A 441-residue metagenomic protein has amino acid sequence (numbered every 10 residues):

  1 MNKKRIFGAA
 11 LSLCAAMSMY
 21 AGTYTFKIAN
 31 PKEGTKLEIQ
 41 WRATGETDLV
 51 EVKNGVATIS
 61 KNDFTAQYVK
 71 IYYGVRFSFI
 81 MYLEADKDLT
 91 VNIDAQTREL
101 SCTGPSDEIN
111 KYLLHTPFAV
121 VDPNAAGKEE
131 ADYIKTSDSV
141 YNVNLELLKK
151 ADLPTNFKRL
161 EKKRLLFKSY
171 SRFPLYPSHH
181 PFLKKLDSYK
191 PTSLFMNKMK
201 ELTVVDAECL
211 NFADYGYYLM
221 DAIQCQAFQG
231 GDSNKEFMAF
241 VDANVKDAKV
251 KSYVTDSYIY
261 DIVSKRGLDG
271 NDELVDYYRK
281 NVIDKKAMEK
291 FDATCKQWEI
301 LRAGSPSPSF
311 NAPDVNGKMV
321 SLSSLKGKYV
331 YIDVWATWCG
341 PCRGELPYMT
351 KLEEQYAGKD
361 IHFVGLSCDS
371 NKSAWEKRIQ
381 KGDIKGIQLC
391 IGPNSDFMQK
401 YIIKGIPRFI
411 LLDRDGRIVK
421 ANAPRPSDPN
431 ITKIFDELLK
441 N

Functional and structural regions predicted by a protein language model:
M1-F26, L438-K440: Bacterial Sec-dependent N-terminal signal peptides
G22-R164, R172-Y176, H180-L186: A non-transmembrane, solvent-exposed segment enriched in polar/low-complexity residues
F157-L160, G231-P306, N441: N-terminal targeting signals for export/organelle localization
E289-L322, K385-I387, I431, E437-K440: N-terminal "domain-start" segment that seeds a small globular fold
K326-G327, D333-K351: Conserved redox-active cysteine motifs that mediate thiol-disulfide chemistry, especially di-cysteine Cys-X(1-2)-Cys
D333, V364-S367: Short beta-strand segments
E376-D415: Short, internal strand/loop/helix patches that form the active-site neighborhood or redox-interaction surface
G405-R408, R414-N441: Non-catalytic, surface beta->alpha helical segment in thiol-disulfide oxidoreductase systems
